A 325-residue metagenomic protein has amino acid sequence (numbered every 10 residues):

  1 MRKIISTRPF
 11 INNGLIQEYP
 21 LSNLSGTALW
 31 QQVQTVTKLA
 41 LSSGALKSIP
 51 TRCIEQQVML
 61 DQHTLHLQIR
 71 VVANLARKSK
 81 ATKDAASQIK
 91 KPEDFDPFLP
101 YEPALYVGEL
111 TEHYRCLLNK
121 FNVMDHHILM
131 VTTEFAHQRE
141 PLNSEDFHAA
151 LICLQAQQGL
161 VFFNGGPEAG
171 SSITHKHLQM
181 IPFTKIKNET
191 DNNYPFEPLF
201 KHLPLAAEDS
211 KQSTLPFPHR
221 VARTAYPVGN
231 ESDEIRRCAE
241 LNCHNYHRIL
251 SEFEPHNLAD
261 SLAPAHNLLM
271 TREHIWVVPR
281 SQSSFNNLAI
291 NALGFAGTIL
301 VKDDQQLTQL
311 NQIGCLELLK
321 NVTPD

Functional and structural regions predicted by a protein language model:
R2-L142, T184-K185, E189-V228, C238-D325: Active-site microenvironments that recognize anionic phosphate/pyrophosphate groups
E112-Y114, H126-H127, Q157-F163, T174-L178: Generic beta-strand structural signal
R115-K120, A150, V161-G170: Catalytic micro-motifs at enzyme active sites that drive phosphoryl/nucleotidyl and oxygen chemistry
T132, G166-E189: Histidine-centered divalent-metal-coordination microenvironment in nucleic-acid enzymes
T133-A156, G166: Intrinsically disordered, low-complexity linker/loop segments enriched in Gly/Pro and charged/polar residues
Q155-Q158, F183-T184: Hydrophobic/aromatic-lined pockets within catalytic cores
P167-A169, Y226-G229: Short, catalytically relevant binding-site loops at active-site mouths
